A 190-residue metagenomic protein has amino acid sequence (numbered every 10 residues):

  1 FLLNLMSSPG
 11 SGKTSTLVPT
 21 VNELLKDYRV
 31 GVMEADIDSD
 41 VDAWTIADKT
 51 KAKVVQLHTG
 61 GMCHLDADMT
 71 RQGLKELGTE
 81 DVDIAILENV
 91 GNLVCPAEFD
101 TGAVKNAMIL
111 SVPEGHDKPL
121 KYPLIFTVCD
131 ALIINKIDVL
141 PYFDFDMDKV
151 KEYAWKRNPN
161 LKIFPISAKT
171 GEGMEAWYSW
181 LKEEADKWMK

Functional and structural regions predicted by a protein language model:
L3-L5: Hydrophobic anchor at the beta1->P-loop junction of P-loop NTPases
S8-P9, M33-I37, S111-V112, A131-F145 (+1 more regions): G-domain G4 guanine-recognition motif of GTPases
S11, T20-A103, D117, F126: Nucleotide-state-sensitive switch-loop elements of NTP-binding domains
T16: Hydrophobic positions on the alpha1 helix immediately C-terminal to the Walker A/P-loop
R29-V30, K105, D130, K162: Residues at the starts of beta-strands that form the adenosine-phosphate
S39-W44, K118-Y122, D146-Y153: Short, glycine/polar-rich helix-capping loops at beta-to-alpha or helix-loop-helix junctions that flank or form
P96-P113, P123-I133: Inter-motif core of Ras-like GTPase G domains
V139-K190: Canonical P-loop GTPase G-domain recognition
